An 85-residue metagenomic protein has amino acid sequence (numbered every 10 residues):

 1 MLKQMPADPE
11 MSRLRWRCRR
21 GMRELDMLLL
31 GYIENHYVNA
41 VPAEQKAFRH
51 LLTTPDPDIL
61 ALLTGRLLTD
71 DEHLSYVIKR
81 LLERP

Functional and structural regions predicted by a protein language model:
L2-P85: Positively charged, polar, low-complexity stretches
